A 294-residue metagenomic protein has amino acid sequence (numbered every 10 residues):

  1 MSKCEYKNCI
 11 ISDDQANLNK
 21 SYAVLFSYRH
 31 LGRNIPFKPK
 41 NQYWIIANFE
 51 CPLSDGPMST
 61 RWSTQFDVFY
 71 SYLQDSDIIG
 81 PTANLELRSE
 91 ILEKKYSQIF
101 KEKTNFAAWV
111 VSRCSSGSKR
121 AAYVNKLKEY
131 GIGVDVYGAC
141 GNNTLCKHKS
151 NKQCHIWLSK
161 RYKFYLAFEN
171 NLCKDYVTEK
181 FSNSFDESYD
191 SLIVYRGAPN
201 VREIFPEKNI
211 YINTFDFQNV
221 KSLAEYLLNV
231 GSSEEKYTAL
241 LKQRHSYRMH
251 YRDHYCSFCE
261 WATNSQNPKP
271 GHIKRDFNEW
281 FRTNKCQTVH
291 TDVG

Functional and structural regions predicted by a protein language model:
M1-F26, H30-I46, S59-V136, C140-G294: Pol beta-like nucleotidyltransferase catalytic core
E50-L53: Catalytic toxin/effector domains delivered as secreted proteins or via bacterial secretion systems
